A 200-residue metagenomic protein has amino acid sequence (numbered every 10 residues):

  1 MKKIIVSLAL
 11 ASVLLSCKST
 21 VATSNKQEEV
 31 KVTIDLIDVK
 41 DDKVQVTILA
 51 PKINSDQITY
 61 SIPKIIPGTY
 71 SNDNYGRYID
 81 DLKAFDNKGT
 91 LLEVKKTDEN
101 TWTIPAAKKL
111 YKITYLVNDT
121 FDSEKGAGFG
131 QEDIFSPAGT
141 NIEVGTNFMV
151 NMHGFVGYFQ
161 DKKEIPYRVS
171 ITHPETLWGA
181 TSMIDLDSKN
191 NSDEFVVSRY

Functional and structural regions predicted by a protein language model:
M1-E29: Bacterial Sec-dependent N-terminal signal peptides
V21-D38, I48: Non-catalytic, glycine-rich low-complexity segments
V30-I34, Q45-T47, T97-T101, N151-F155: Short structured motifs
L36-I37, G68-I134, F159: A surface-exposed beta-strand-loop module
V44-G76, V156-P174: Surface-exposed beta-strand/loop patches in extracellular or lumenal glycoproteins
P51-Q57, N87-T90, P105-L110, T172-T176: A short, structured loop/turn motif at beta-sheet edges
T114-Y200: Extended, low-hydrophobicity, Ser/Thr/Pro/Gly-biased non-transmembrane segments
